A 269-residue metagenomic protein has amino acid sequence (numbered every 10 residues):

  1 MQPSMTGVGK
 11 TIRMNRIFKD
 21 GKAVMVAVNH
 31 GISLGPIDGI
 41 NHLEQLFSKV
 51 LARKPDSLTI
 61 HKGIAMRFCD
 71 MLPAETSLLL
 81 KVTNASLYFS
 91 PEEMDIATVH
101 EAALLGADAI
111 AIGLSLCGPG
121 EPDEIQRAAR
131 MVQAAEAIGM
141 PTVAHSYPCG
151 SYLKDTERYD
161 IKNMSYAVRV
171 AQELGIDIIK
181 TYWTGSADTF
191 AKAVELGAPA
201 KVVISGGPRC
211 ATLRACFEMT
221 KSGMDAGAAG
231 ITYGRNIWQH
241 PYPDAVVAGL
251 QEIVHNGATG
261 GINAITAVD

Functional and structural regions predicted by a protein language model:
Q2-F18: N-terminal basic/disordered segments at the start of proteins
G7, G230-I231: Preference for short coil/turn "hinge" residues that link or interrupt alpha-helices
A23-V202, C210-A229, V247, E252 (+1 more regions): Alpha/beta enzyme core
S205-G206, Y233: Thr-Gly-centered strand-to-loop micro-motif
I231-W238: Short acidic/histidine-rich active-site segments
H240-D244: Short glycine/proline-enriched turn or capping motifs at secondary-structure junctions
A264-D269: A short, charged, Gly/Pro-tolerant segment at domain boundaries
